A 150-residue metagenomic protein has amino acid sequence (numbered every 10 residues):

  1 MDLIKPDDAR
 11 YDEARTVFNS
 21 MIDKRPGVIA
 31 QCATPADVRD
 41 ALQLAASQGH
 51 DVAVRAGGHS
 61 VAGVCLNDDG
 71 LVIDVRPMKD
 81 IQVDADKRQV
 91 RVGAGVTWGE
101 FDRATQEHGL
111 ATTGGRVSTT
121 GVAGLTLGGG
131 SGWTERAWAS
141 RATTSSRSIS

Functional and structural regions predicted by a protein language model:
M1-S131, E135-A137: N-terminal accessory segments
I81-Q82, A137-S150: Active-site and channel-lining beta-strand-loop segments that bind or position nucleotide-derived/phosphorylated
